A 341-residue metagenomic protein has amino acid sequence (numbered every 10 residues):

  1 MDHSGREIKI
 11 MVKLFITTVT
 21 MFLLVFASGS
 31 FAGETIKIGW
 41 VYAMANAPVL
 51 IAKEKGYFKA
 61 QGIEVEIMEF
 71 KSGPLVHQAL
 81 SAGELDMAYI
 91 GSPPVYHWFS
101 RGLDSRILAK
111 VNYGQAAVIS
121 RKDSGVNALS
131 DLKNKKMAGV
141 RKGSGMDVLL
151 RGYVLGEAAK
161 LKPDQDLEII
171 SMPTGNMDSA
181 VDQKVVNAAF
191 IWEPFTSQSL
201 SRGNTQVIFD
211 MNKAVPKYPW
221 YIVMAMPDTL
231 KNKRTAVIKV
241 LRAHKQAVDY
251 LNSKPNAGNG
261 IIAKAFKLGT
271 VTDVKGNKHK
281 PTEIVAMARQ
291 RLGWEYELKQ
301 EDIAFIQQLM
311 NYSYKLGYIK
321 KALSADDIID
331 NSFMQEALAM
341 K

Functional and structural regions predicted by a protein language model:
M1-I10: Short, Lys/Arg-enriched N-terminal segments with co-localized hydrophobic residues within the first ~10-30 amino acids
V12-T20: Sec-dependent signal peptide recognition, specifically the positively charged N-region followed immediately by
A27-G29: N-terminal signal peptide c-region/cleavage motif recognized by signal peptidases
E34-S171, A180, N187-E193, N204 (+2 more regions): Short, glycine-/small- and polar/acidic-enriched structural segments that line small-molecule recognition paths
N46, H77, S92, L129 (+10 more regions): Extracytoplasmic/secreted envelope proteins and their assembly/folding machinery, especially bacterial periplasmic
V111-S120, L200-K233, V237, L241-H244 (+1 more regions): Periplasmic-binding protein-like
K231-Y318: Secondary-structure end/capping motifs
Q307-K341: Conserved C-terminal helix/tail region of periplasmic/extracytoplasmic solute-binding proteins
